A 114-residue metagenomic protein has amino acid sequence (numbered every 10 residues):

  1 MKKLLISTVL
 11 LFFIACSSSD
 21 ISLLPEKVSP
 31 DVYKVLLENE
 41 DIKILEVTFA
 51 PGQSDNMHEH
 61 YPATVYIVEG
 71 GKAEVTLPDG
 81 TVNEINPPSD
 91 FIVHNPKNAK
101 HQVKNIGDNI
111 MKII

Functional and structural regions predicted by a protein language model:
M1-L4: Positively charged n-region of N-terminal signal peptides that target proteins for export
I14-A15: C-terminal motif of bacterial Sec signal peptides marking the signal peptidase cleavage site
D20-D31: N-terminal low-complexity, Pro/Thr/Ser-rich intrinsically disordered segments that act as propeptides or flexible
S29-S54, P62-V65: A short glycine-rich, His/Asp/Glu-containing loop-to-beta-strand
E38, D79-K97: Short acidic-glycine-tyrosine-enriched beta hairpin
V47, S54-E59, T76, E84-I85 (+1 more regions): Short histidine-centered beta-strand/loop micro-motifs that create catalytic or ligand/metal-coordination sites
H60-D79: Glycine- and acidic-residue-biased ligand/ion/polar-headgroup-sensing regions
N98-I114: Ligand-binding loop in jelly-roll beta-barrel domains
